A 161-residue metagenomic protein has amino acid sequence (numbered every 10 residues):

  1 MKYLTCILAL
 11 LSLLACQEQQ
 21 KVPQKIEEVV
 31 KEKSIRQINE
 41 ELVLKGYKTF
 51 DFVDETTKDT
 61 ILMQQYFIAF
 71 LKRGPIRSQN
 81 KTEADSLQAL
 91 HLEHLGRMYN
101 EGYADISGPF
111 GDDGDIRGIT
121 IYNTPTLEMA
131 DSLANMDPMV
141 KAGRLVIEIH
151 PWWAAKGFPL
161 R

Functional and structural regions predicted by a protein language model:
M1-L4, Q17: Positively charged n-region of N-terminal signal peptides that target proteins for export
S12-A15: C-terminal motif of bacterial Sec signal peptides marking the signal peptidase cleavage site
Q17-R161: Conserved, structured core segments of small domains
